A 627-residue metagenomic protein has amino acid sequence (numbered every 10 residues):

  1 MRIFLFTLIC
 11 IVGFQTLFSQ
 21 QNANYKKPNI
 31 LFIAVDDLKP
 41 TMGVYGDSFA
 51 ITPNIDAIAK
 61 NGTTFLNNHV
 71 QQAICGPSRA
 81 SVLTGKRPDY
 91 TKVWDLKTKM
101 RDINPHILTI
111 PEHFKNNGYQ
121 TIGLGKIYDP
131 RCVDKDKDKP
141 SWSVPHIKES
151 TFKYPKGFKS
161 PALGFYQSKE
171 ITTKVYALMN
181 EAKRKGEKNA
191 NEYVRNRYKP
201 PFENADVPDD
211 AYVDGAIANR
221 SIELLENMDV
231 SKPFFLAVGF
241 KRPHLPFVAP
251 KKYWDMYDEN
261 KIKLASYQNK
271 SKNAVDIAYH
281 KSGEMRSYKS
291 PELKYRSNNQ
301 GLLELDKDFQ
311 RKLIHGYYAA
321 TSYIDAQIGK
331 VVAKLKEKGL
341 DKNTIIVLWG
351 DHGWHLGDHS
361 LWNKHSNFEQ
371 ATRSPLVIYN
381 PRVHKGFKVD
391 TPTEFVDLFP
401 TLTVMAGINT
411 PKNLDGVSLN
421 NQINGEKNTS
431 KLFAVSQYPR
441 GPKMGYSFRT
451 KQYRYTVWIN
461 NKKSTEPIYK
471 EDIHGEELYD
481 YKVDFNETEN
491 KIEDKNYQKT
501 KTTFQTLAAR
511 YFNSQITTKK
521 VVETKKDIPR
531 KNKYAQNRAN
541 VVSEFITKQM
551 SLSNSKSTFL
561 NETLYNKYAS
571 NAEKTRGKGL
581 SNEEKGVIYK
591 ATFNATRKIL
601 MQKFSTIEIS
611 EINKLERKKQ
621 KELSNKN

Functional and structural regions predicted by a protein language model:
M1-Y25, K519, K526: Bacterial Sec-dependent N-terminal signal peptides
R2, F18-K470, G475, F485-T506: Formylglycine-dependent sulfatase
F14, I222, Q498, R510 (+2 more regions): A short structural micro-motif
N269-K272, D415-V417, I516-K525, I612-L615: Short, flexible loop/turn segments with low-complexity composition
A434, A508-V521: Bilobed periplasmic-binding protein-like "clamshell/Venus-flytrap" ligand-binding domains
L478-Y479: Short hydrophobic beta-strand that contains or immediately precedes a catalytic carboxylate
V522-N627: Charge-rich (acidic/polar
